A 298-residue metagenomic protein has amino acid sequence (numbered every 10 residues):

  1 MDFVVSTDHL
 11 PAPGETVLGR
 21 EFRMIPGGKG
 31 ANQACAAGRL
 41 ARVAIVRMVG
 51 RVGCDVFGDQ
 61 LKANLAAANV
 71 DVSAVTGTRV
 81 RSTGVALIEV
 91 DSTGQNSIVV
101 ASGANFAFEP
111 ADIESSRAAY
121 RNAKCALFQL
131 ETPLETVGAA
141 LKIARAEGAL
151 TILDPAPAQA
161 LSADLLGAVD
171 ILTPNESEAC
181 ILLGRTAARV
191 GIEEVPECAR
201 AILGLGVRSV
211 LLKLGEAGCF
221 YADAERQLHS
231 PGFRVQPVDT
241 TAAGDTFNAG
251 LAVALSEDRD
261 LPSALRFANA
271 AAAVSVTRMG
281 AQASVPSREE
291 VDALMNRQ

Functional and structural regions predicted by a protein language model:
M1-R51, V56-V70, A86, Q236-V238: Glycine-rich phosphate/adenosyl-contacting loop at the front of the ribokinase-like
F22-R23, V49-C54, V72-T83, D154-A156 (+1 more regions): Beta-strand->loop->alpha-helix junctions that form or flank phosphate-binding loops in nucleotide-handling enzymes
N69, F106-A111, T151-A158: Short gly/ser/thr-rich secondary-structure transition/capping motifs
S73-T78, I88-C125, L130: Conserved phosphate-binding/catalytic loop of the ribokinase/pfkB sugar-kinase fold
R117-R121, L165-G167, G204: A short, aliphatic-rich alpha-helical micro-motif
A123-E197, A217-C219: Conserved beta-alpha-beta core of the PfkB/ribokinase-like small-molecule kinase fold
A160-D164, V190-Q298: Conserved phosphate-binding/catalytic region of the ribokinase-like
